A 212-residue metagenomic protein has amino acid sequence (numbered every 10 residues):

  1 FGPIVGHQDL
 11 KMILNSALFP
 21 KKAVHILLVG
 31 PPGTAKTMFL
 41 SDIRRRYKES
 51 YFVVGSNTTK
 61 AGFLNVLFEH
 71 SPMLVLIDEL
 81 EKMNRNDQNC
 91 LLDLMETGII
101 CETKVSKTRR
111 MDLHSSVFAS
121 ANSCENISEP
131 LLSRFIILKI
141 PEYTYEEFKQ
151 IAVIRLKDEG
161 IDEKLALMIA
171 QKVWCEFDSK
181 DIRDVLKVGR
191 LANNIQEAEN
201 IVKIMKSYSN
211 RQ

Functional and structural regions predicted by a protein language model:
F1-H25: Pre-Walker A (pre-P-loop) alpha-helix and adjacent loop at the N terminus of AAA/AAA+ ATPase modules, a conserved
L18-V53, F68: Walker A/P-loop
P32, H70-S71, E102-S120: AAA+/SF3 P-loop NTPase mechanochemical coupling elements
K36-D42, P72-E96, C124-S133: Conserved AAA+/SF3 P-loop NTPase catalytic/coupling segment centered on the Walker-B
E49-L74: Short glycine-rich substrate-engagement loop in P-loop NTPases that contacts/grips substrate
Q88-R110: Conserved catalytic/switch belt of AAA+ P-loop NTPases
S128-I161: Conserved AAA+ ATPase core "coupling" helix
G160-S209: Conserved AAA+ ATPase small/helical "lid" subdomain
